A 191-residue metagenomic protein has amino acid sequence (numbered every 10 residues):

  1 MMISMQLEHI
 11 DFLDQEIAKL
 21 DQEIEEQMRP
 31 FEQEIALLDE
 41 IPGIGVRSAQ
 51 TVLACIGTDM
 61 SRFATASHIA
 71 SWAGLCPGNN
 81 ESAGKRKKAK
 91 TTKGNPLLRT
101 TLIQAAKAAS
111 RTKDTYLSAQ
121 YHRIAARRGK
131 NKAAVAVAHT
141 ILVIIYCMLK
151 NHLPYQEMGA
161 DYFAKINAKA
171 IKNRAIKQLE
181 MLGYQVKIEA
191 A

Functional and structural regions predicted by a protein language model:
M1-A191: A detector of single, family-specific signature residues that are central to catalytic or substrate-handling motifs
